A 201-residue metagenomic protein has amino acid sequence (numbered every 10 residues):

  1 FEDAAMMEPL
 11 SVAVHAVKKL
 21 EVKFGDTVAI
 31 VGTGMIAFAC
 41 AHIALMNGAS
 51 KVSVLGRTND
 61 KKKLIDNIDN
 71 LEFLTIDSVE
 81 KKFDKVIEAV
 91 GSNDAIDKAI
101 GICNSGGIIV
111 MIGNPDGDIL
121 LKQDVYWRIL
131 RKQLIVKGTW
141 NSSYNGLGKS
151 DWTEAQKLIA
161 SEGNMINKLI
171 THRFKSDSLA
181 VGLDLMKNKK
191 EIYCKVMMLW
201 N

Functional and structural regions predicted by a protein language model:
F1-I76: Mid-domain Rossmann-like dinucleotide-binding core that forms the NAD(H)/NADP(H) cofactor-binding site
A5, T33, S53-L55, D84-E88 (+3 more regions): Glycine- and other small-residue-rich loops at beta-strand/loop junctions that grip anionic moieties
L20, K63-L134: Glycine-rich cofactor phosphate-binding loops and adjacent beta1-alpha1 units of small-molecule cofactor enzyme domains
G25, K82-D84, I166, L179: Local beta-strand N-terminus motif with an aromatic residue
E72-I76, R173-S178: Short acidic-hydrophobic, aromatic-tinged amphipathic segments that line or gate anion-handling sites
I119-I170, V181: C-terminal substrate-binding/catalytic core of Rossmann-like NAD(P)-dependent dehydrogenases/reductases
G148-K149, N188-Y193: Glycine/proline-rich active-site loop of Rossmann-fold NAD(P)-dependent oxidoreductases
F174-K175, V196-N201: Short-chain dehydrogenase/reductase
